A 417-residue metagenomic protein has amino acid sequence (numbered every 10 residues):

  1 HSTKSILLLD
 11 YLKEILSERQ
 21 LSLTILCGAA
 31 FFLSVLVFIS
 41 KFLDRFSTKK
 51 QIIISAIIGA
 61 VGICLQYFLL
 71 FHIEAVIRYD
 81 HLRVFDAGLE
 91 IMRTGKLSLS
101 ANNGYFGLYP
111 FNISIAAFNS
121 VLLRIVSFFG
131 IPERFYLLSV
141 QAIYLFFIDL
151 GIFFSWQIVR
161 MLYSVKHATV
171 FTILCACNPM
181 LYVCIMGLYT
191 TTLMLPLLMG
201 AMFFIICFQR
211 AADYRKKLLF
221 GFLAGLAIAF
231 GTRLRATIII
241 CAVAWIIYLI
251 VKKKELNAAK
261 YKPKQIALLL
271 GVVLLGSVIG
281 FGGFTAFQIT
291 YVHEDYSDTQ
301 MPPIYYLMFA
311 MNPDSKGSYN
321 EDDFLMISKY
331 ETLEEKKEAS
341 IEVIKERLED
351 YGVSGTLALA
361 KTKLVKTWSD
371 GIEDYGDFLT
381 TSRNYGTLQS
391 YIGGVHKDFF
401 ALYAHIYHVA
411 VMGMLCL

Functional and structural regions predicted by a protein language model:
H1-Y67, K264-L275: Start-transfer (signal-anchor) and selected internal transmembrane alpha helices of multi-pass inner/ER membrane
K13-G28, F135, S139, K363-L417: Membrane-interface anchor segments at the N-terminal boundary of transmembrane helices in multi-pass membrane enzymes
D86-A87, G104-P132: Short hydrophobic/aromatic helix or loop-helix immediately within or flanking a transmembrane segment in polytopic
L97-S98, I289-G386: Membrane-proximal stem/loop segments at transmembrane-domain junctions that anchor or position
Y109, I113, F128-L150, A401-I406: Loop-to-helix entry region of an early transmembrane alpha helix in multi-pass inner-membrane enzymes
R134, L138, L150, S155-C177 (+1 more regions): Transmembrane-helix signature of polytopic, membrane-embedded enzymes that assemble or transfer cell-envelope glycans
S139-F147, V170-I205, F230-C241: Multi-pass, polyprenyl lipid-linked donor-dependent membrane glycosyltransferases
Y163, A201-L219: Membrane-interface transmembrane helices that cradle and orient dolichyl/undecaprenyl
